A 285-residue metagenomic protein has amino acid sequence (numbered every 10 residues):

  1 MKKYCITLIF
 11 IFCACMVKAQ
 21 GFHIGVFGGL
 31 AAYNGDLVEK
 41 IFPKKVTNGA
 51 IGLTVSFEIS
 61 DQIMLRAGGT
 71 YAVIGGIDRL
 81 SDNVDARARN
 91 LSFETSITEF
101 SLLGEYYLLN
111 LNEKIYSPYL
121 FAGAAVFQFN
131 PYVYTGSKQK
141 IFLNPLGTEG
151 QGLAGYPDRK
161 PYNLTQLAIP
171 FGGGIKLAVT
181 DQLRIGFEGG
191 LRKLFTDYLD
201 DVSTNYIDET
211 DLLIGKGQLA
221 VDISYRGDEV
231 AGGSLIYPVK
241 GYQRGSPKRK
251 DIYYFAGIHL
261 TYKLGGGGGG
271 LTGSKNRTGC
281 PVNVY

Functional and structural regions predicted by a protein language model:
A19-G21, Q62, N110-S117, Y134 (+2 more regions): Short loop/turn motifs that connect adjacent beta-strands in outer-membrane beta-barrel proteins
Q20-E58, P131, Y253-G257, T261-G268 (+1 more regions): Short glycine/proline- and aromatic-enriched beta-strand/turn motifs that initiate or cap beta-hairpins
V26-G28, L53-F57, L102-Y106, A122-A124 (+3 more regions): Residues on the lipid-exposed face of transmembrane beta-strands in outer-membrane beta-barrel proteins
A31-G35, A72-G76, L109, A125-P131 (+2 more regions): Structural signature of outer-membrane beta-barrel domains
N34-F42, D85-F93, G155-P161, Q243-S246: Extracellular loop and loop/strand-boundary signature of outer-membrane beta-barrel proteins
K45-G49, S96-F100, Y116, T165-I169 (+1 more regions): Residues that define the transmembrane beta-barrel architecture of outer-membrane proteins
I63-L146: Gram-negative (and chloroplast) outer-membrane scaffold detector with strong preference for beta-barrel transmembrane
V126-D251: Outer-membrane beta-barrel transmembrane domain signature
